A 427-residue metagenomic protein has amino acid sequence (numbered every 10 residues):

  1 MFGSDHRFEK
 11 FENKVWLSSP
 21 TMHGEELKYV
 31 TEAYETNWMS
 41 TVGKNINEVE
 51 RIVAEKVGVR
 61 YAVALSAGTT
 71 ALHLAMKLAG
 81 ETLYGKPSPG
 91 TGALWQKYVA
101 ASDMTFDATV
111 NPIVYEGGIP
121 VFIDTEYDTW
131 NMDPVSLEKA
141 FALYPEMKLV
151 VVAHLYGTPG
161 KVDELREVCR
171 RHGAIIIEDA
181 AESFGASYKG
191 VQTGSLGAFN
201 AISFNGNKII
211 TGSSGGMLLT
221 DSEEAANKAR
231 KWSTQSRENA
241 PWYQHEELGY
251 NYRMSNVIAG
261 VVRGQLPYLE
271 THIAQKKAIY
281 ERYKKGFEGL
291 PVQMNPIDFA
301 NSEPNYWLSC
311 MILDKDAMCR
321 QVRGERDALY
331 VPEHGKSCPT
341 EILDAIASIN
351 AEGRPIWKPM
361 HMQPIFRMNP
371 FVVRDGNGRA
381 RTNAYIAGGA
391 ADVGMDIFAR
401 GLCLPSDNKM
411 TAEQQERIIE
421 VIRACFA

Functional and structural regions predicted by a protein language model:
M1-M39, P405: N-terminal "arm"/small-domain region of PLP-dependent enzymes with the aminotransferase-like
S4, N47-I52, K56-A62, V135 (+5 more regions): PLP-dependent aminotransferase class I/II
V42-Y98, P112-V114, F122-D124, V191: Phosphate-binding glycine-rich loop
M104-V110: Conserved coil-to-alpha-helix start sites within the AMP-binding
N111-I113, V168, Q192, V257: Hydrophobic/aromatic ligand-binding patch that stacks against planar heteroaromatic rings of cofactors or nucleotides
G117: Structured binding elements
D128-G212, M217-L219, E224, D407: Active-site phosphate-binding strand-loop segment of PLP-dependent enzymes
